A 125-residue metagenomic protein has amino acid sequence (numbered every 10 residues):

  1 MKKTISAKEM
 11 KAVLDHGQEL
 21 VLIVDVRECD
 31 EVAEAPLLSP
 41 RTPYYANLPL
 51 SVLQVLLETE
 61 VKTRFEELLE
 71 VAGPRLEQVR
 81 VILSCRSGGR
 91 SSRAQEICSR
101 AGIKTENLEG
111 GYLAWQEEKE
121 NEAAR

Functional and structural regions predicted by a protein language model:
M1-L22, C29-R80, G89-R125: Rhodanese-like catalytic fold shared by cysteine-dependent sulfurtransferases and DSP/PTP-type phosphatases
L83-S84: Short, surface-exposed ligand- or partner-binding patches at beta-edge/loop junctions that are enriched in aromatics
